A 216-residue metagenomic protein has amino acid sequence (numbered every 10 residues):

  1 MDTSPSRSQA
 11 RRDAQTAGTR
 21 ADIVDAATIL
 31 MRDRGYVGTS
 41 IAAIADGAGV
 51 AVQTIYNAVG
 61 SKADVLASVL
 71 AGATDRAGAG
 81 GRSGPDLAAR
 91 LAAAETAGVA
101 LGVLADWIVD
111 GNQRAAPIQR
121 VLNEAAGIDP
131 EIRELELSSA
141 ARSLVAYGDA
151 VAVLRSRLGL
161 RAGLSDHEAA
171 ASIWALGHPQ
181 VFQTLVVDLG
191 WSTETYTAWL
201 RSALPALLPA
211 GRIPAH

Functional and structural regions predicted by a protein language model:
M1-G18, R212-H216: N-terminal intrinsically disordered/low-complexity leader segments
D22, A26, L30-D64, S68: Helix-turn-helix
I41, L70-A77: Short, basic, alpha-helical segments at the C-terminal edge of helix-turn-helix-like DNA-binding modules
S61, A115, I128-P130, P179: Short loop-to-helix capping motifs
K62-D64, S68, G78-Q113, A170: Hydrophobic alpha-helical connector segments
D106-N123, P130-L158, H167-A171, L204-A206: Amphipathic alpha-helical packing segments from all-alpha helical-bundle domains
L154-S202, P214-H216: Hydrophobic/aromatic-rich alpha-helical bundle segments in the mid-to-C-terminal region
